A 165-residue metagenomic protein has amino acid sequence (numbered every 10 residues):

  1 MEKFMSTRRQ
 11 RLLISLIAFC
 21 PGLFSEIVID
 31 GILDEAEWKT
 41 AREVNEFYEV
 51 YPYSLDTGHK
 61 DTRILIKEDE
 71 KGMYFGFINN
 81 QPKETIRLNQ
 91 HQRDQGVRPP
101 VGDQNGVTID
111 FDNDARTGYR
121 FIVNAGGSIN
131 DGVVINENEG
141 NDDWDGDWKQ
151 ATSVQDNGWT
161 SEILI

Functional and structural regions predicted by a protein language model:
M1-E2, E84: Short regulatory "switch" loops immediately downstream of catalytic or recognition motifs within protein catalytic
E2-L13: Bacterial N-terminal signal peptides that target proteins for export
R11-G22: Bacterial N-terminal signal peptides
L23-I165: Structural preference for beta-rich elements and adjacent junctions enriched in aromatics
